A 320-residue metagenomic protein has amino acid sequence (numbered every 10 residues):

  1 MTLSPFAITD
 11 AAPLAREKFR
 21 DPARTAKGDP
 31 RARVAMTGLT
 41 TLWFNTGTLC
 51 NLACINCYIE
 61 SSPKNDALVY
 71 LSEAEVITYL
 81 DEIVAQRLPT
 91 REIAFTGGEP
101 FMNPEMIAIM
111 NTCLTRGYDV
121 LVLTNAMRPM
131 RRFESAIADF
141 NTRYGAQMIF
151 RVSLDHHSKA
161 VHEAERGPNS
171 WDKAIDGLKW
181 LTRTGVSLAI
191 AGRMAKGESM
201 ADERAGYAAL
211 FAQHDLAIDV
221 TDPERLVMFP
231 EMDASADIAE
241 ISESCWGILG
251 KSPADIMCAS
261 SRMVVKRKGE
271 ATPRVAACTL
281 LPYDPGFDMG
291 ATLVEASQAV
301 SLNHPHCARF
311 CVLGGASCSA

Functional and structural regions predicted by a protein language model:
M1-S4, A11, D155, A234-D237 (+1 more regions): Non-ligating segments of multi-cofactor redox enzymes
T2, R16, S72-E75, Y79 (+6 more regions): Short flexible/disordered coil segments
L3, I8-T96, F101-T112, R116-Y118: Conserved alpha-helical substructure of the radical SAM core
T41, I149, S260: Broad gene-expression machinery/nucleic-acid interaction feature
K64-T78, P100-R143, F150, L154-D176 (+1 more regions): Canonical radical SAM enzyme core domain
R87-A94, Y144-L154, D172-I238: Conserved C-terminal portion of the radical SAM core fold that forms the substrate/S-adenosylmethionine-binding
P230-A320: Accessory C-terminal segments flanking Radical SAM cores
